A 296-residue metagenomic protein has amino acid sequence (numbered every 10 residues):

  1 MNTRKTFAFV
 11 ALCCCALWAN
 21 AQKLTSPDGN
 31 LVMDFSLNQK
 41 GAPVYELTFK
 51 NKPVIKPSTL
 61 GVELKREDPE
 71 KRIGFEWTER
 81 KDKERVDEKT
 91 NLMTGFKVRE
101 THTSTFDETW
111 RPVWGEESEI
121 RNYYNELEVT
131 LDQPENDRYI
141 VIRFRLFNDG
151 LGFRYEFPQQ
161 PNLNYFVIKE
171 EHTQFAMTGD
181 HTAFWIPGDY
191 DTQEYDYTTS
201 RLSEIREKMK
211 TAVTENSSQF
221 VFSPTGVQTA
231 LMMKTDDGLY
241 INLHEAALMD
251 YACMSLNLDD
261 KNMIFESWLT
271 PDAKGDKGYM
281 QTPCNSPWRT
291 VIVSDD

Functional and structural regions predicted by a protein language model:
M1-K23: Bacterial Sec-dependent N-terminal signal peptides
K23-D296: N-terminal accessory beta-strand-rich subdomains and adjacent acidic, glycine-rich linkers that precede catalytic cores
